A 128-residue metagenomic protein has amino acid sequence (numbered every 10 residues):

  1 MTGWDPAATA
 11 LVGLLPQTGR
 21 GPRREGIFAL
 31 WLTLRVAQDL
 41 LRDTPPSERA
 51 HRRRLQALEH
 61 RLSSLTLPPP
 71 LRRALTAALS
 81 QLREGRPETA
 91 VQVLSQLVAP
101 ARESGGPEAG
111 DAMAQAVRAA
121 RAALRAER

Functional and structural regions predicted by a protein language model:
M1-P46, V98, A114-E127: Short terminal alpha-helical segments
A10-G13, L58, A90: Short low-polarity hydrophobic stretches
R24-S80, G85: Amphipathic alpha-helical interaction modules
R73-R128: Amphipathic alpha-helical binding modules
